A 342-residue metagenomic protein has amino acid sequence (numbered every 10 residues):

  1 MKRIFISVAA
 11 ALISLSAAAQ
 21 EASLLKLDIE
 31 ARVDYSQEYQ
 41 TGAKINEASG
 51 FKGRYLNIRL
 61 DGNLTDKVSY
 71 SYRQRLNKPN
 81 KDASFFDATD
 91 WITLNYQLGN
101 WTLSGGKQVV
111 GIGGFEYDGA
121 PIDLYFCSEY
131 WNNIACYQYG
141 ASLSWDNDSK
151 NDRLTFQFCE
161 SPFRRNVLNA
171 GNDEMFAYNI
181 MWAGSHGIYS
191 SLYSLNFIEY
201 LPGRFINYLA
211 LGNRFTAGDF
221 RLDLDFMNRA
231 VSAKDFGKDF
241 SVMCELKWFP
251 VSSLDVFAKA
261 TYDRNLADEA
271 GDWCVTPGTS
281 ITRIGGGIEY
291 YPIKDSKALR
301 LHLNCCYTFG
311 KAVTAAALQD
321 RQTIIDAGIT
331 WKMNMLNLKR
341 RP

Functional and structural regions predicted by a protein language model:
K2-V8: Sec-dependent signal peptide recognition, specifically the positively charged N-region followed immediately by
A10-A18: Hydrophobic h-region of N-terminal signal peptides that target proteins for export in Gram-negative bacteria
A18-D28, N337-P342: Sec-dependent signal peptide cleavage junction
E21-S36, E47-F163, A183-S185: Outer membrane beta-barrel
R32-N46, D82, Q97, T102 (+2 more regions): Outer-membrane beta-barrel pore domains
Y55, T89, Q138-G140, A177 (+3 more regions): Short beta-strand-initiation
F85-F86, A135, E174, K238 (+1 more regions): Short, glycine/acidic-rich beta->alpha junctions
T155-N207: Loop-centered beta-sheet repeat module
